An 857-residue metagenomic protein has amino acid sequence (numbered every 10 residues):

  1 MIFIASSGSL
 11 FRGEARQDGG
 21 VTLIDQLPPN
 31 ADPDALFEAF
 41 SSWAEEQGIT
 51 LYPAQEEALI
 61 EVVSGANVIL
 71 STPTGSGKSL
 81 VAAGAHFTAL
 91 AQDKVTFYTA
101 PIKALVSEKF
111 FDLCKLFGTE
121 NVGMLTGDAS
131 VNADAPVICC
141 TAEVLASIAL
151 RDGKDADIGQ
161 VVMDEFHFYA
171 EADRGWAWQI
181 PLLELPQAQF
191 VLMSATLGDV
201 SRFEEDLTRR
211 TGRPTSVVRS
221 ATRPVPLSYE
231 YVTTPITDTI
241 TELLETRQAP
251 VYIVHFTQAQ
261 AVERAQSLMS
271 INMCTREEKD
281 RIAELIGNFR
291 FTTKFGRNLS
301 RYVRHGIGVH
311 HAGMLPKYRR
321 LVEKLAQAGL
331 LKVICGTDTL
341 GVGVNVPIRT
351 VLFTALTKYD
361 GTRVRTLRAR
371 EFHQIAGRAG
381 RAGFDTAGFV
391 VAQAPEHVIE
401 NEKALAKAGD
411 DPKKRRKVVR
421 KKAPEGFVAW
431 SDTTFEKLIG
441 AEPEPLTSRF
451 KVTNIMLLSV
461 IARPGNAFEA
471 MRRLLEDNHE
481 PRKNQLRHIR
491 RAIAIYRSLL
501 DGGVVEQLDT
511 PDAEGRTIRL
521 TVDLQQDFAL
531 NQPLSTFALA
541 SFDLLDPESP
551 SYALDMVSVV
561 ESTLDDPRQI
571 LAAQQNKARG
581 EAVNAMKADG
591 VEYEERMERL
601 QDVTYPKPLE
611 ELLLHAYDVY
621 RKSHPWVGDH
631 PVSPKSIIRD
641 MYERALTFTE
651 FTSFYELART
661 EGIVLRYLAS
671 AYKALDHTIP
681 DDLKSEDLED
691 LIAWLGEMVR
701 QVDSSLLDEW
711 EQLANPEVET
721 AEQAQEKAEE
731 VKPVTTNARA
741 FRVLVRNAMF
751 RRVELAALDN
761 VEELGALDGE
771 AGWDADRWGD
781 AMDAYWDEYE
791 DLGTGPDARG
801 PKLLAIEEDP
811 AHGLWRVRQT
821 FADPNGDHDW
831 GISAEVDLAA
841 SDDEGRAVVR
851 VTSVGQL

Functional and structural regions predicted by a protein language model:
I2-I60, S64-V68, R276-R304: Helicase-associated low-complexity/disordered flanking segments
S7, G308, Q327-A328, K413-K414 (+1 more regions): Non-catalytic terminal extensions of ATP-dependent helicases
S41-W43, I49-V225, V232, P250-H255 (+1 more regions): Conserved P-loop/Walker A NTP-binding site and adjacent catalytic elements of P-loop NTPases
T99, S107, C114-G123, Q258-V333 (+1 more regions): Conserved C-terminal RecA-like helicase domain
D134-A149, H305-P316, A326-N345: Conserved two-lobed SF2 helicase motor
V232-F256, E263, R320-A328: Conserved interdomain hinge at the start of the Helicase C-terminal
T350-F353, T357-Y359, R365-A406: Conserved segment of the helicase C-terminal RecA-like domain
A822-L857: Compact beta-sheet-dominated globular domain cores
